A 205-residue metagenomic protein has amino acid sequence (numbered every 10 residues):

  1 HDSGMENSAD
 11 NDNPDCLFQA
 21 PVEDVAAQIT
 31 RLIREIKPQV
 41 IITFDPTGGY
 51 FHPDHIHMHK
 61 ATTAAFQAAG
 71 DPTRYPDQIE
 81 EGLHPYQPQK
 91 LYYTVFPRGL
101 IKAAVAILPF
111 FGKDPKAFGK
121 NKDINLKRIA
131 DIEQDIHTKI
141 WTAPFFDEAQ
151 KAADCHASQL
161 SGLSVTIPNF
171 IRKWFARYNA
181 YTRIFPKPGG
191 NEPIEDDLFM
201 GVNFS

Functional and structural regions predicted by a protein language model:
H1-Y75, N169-K173: Active-site beta-strand->loop->alpha-helix modules in alpha/beta enzyme cores, enriched in Gly/His/Asp(Glu)
D71-S205: C-terminal accessory domains and tails appended to enzymatic cores
